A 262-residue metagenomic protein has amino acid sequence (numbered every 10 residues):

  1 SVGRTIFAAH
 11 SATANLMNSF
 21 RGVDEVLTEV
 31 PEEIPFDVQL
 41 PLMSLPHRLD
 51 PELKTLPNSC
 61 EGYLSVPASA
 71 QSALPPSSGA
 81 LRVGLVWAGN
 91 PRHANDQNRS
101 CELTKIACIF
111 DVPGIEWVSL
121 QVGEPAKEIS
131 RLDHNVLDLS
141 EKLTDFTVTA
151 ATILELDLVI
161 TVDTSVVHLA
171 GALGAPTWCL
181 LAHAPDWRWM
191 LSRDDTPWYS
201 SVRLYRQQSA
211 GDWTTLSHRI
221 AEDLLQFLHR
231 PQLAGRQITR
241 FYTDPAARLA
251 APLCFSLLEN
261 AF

Functional and structural regions predicted by a protein language model:
S1-L249, L253-F255, F262: Catalytic machinery of carbohydrate-active enzymes, primarily nucleotide-sugar-dependent glycosyltransferases
